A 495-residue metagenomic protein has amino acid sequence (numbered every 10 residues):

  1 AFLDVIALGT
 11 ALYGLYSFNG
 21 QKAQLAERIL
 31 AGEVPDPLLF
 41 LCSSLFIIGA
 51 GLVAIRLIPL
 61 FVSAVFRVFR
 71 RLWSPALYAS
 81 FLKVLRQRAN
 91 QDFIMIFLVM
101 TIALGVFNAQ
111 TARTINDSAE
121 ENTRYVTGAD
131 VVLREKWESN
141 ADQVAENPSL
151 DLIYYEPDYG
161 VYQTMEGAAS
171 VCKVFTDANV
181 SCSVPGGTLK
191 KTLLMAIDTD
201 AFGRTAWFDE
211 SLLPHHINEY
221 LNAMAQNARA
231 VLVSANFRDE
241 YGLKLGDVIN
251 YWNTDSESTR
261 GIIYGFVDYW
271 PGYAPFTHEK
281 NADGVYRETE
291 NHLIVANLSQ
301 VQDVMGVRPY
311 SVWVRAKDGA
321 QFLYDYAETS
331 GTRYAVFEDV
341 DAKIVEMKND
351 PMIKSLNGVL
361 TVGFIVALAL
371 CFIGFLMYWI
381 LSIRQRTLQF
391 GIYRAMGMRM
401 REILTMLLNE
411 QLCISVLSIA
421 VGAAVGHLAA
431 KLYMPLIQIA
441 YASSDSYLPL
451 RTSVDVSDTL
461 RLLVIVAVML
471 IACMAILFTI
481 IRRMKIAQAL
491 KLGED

Functional and structural regions predicted by a protein language model:
F2-Y16, F40-A50, A54, Q87-I115 (+4 more regions): Hydrophobic alpha-helical transmembrane segments of multi-pass inner-membrane transport and secretion
L12-F40, V359, A420-Q488: Short helix-loop junctions at transmembrane helix boundaries
F18, A26-L45, Y324-F372, S382-Q385 (+1 more regions): Peri-transmembrane interface segments
F61, A76-L77, S382-G391, R483-I486: Transmembrane helix boundary and interhelical loop/hinge segments in multi-pass membrane proteins
F66-Y78: Short, membrane-interfacial amphipathic segments enriched in basic
L85, R394-R401, T452: Short helix-to-coil transition segments within interhelical loops that connect adjacent transmembrane helices
E121-D130, E135-V248, W252, S258-P271 (+1 more regions): Short beta-strand boundary microenvironments
Y264-W270, H292-P351: "Rare, low-scoring activations can occur in soluble or secreted enzymes where short amphipathic helices or signal
